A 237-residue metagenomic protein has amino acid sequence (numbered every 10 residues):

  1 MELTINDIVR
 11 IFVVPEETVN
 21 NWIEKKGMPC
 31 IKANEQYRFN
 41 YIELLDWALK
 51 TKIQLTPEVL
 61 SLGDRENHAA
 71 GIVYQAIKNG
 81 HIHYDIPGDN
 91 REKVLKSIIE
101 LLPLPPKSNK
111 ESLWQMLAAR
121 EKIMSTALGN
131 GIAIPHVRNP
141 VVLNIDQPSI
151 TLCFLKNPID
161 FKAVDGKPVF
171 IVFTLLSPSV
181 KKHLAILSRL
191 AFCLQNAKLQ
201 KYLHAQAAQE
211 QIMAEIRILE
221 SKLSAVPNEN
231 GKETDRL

Functional and structural regions predicted by a protein language model:
M1-L237: Cytosolic covalent-transfer regions centered on His/Cys nucleophiles that carry phosphoryl or persulfide groups
